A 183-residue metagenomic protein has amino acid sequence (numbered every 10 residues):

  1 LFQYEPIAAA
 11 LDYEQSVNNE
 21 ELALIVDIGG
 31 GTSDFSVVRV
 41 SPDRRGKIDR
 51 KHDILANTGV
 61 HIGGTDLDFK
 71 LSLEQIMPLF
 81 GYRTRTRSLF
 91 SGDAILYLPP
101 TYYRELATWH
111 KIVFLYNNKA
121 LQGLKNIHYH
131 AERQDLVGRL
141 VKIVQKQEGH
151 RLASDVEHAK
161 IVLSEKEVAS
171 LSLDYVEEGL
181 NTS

Functional and structural regions predicted by a protein language model:
L1-L24, R39-G64, L180-S183: N-terminal phosphate-binding loop and flanking beta/alpha elements of the actin-like ATPase fold
V17-N18, I28-T32, H150, E165: Short flexible coil/turn linkers enriched for glycine and charged/polar residues that connect secondary-structure
I25-D34, G63-T65, V156: A short acidic Gly-Thr/Ser loop motif
R39-E177: Phosphate-binding glycine-rich/basic clefts of nucleotide- and phosphate-handling proteins, predominantly
